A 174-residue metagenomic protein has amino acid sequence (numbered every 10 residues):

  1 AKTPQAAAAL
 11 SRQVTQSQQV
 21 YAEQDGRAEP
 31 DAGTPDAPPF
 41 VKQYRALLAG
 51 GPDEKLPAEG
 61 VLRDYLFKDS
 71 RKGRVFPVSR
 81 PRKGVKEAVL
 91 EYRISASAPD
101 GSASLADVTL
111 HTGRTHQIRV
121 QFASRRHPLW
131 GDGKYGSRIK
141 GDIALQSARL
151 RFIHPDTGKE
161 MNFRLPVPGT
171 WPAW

Functional and structural regions predicted by a protein language model:
A1-W174: RNA pseudouridine synthases
